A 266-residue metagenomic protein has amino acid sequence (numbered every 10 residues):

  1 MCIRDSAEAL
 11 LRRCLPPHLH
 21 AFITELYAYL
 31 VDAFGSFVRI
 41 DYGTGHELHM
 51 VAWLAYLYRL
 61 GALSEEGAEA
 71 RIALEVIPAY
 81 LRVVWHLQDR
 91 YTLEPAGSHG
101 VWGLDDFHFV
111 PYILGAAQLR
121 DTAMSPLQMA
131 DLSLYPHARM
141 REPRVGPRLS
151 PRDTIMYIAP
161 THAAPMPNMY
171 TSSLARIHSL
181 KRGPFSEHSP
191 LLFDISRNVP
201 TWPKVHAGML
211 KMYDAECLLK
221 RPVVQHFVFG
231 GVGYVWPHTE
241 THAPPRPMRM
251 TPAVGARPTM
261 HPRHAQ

Functional and structural regions predicted by a protein language model:
M1-I3: Short, small-residue-biased leader/transition segments that mark boundaries at the very start of proteins
S6-L26, Y42: Alpha-helical solenoid scaffolds in large eukaryotic transport, assembly, and signaling factors
Y27-R39, R90-S98: Acidic/His metal-coordination segments adjacent to aromatic residues that form catalytic metal sites in metalloenzymes
V38-H46, G100-V101: Solvent-exposed loop and edge beta-strand segments that line ligand/cofactor-binding and catalytic clefts
L57-G61: Extended amphipathic alpha-helical scaffold segments
S64-M248: Alpha-helical bundle/repeat cores within regulatory domains of eukaryotic proteins
M248-Q266: Ser/Thr/Pro-rich, acidic low-complexity intrinsically disordered regulatory segments
